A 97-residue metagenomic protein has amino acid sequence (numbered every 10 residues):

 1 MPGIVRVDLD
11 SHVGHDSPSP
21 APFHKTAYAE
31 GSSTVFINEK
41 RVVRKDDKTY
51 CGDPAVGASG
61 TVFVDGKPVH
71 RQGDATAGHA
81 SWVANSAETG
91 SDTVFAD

Functional and structural regions predicted by a protein language model:
M1-D97: Intrinsically disordered, low-complexity proline/glycine-rich segments
